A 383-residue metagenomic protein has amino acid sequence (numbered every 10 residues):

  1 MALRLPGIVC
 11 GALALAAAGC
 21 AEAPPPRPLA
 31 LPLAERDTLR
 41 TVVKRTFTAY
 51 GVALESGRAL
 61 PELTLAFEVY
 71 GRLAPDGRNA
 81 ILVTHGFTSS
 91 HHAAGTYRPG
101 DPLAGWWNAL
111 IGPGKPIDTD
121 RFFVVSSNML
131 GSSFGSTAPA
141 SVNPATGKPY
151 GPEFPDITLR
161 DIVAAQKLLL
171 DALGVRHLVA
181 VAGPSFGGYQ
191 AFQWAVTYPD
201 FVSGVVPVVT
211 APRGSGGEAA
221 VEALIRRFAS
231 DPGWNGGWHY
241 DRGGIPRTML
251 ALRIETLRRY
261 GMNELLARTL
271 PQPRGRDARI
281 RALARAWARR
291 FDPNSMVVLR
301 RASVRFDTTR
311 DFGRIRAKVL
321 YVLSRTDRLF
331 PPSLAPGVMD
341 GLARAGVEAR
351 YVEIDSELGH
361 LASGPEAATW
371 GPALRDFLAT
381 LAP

Functional and structural regions predicted by a protein language model:
A21-V83, H91-H92, T96-Y97: Catalytic-loop region of hydrolases
E68-N143: N-terminal cap/lid subdomain of alpha/beta-hydrolase-fold enzymes
G147-E153, R160-A180: Conserved acidic catalytic loop of the alpha/beta-hydrolase fold
H177-G217: Conserved hydrolase catalytic core segment
F201-A286: Alpha/beta-hydrolase-fold enzymes
I315, Y321-L323: Short beta-strand/loop motif that positions the catalytic acidic residue of the alpha/beta-hydrolase fold
R328-G337: Conserved alpha/beta-hydrolase "acid-adjacent" motif
A345-P383: Catalytic active-site module of serine/aspartate enzymes centered on a nucleophile-bearing elbow/loop
